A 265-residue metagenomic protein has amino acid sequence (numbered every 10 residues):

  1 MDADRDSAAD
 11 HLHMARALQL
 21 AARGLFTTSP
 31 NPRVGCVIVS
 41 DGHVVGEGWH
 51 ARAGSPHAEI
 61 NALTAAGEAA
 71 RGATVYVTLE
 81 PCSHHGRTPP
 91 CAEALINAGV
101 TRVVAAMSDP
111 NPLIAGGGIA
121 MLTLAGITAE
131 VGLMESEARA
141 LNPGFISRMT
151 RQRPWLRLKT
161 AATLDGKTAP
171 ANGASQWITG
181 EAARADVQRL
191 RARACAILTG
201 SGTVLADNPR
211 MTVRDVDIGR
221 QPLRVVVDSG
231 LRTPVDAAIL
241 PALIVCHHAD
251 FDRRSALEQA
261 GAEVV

Functional and structural regions predicted by a protein language model:
M1-D2, A8-D10, P30-V37: Polybasic, low-complexity association/targeting segments
A9-S29, R148: Short, basic/aromatic recognition patches
R16, I114, A140-L141, A182-A185: Short, conserved clusters of charged catalytic residues that mark active-site and nucleotide-handling motifs
F26-P30, G54, I119, L133-A161 (+1 more regions): Proteins enriched for Cys/Gly/acidic motifs involved in redox and nucleic-acid/cofactor modification
R33, G72, A192-R193: Alpha-helix C-terminal capping/helix-to-coil transition sites in glycosyltransferase folds
R33-G42, T160-A161: Short beta-strand scaffold segments in enzyme catalytic cores
I38-E137, L223, D250, E263: Zn2+-dependent cytidine deaminase-like catalytic core
S147, R151-V265: Active-site ligand-binding patch in enzyme domains
